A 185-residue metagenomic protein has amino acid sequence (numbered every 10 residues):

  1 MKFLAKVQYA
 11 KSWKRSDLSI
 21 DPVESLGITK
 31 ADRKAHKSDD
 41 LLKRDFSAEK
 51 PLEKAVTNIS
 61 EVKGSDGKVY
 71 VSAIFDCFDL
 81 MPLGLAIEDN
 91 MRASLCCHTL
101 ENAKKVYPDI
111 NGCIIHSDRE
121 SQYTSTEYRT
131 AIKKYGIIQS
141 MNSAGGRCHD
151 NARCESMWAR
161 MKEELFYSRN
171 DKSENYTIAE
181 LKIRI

Functional and structural regions predicted by a protein language model:
M1-K2, F46-E49, G64-S65, D118-R119 (+2 more regions): Conserved, non-catalytic sequence blocks in retroelement Pol enzymes and Pol-derived host proteins
M1-K50, C148: Basic, flexible linker segments flanking DNA-binding modules in nucleic acid-interacting mobile-element proteins
A5, S38, L52, V71 (+5 more regions): Hydrophobic (often cysteine-bearing) scaffold residues that line and stabilize catalytic clefts of nucleotide/cofactor
Y9-W13, L42, N58, I74 (+8 more regions): Mobile genetic element proteins and their domesticated derivatives, centered on retroelements and DNA transposons
D21-G27, G112-R119, K133-A152, R169-N175: RNase H-like polynucleotidyl transferase catalytic core
R44, A48-L83, D89: An active-site-proximal beta-strand-loop segment
K63, L85-P108: Active-site beta-loop-alpha junctions of metal-dependent nucleic acid enzymes, especially the RNase H-like/DDE
Y128-K133, R147-H149, R153-I185: Charged alpha-helix within mobile-element recombinases
